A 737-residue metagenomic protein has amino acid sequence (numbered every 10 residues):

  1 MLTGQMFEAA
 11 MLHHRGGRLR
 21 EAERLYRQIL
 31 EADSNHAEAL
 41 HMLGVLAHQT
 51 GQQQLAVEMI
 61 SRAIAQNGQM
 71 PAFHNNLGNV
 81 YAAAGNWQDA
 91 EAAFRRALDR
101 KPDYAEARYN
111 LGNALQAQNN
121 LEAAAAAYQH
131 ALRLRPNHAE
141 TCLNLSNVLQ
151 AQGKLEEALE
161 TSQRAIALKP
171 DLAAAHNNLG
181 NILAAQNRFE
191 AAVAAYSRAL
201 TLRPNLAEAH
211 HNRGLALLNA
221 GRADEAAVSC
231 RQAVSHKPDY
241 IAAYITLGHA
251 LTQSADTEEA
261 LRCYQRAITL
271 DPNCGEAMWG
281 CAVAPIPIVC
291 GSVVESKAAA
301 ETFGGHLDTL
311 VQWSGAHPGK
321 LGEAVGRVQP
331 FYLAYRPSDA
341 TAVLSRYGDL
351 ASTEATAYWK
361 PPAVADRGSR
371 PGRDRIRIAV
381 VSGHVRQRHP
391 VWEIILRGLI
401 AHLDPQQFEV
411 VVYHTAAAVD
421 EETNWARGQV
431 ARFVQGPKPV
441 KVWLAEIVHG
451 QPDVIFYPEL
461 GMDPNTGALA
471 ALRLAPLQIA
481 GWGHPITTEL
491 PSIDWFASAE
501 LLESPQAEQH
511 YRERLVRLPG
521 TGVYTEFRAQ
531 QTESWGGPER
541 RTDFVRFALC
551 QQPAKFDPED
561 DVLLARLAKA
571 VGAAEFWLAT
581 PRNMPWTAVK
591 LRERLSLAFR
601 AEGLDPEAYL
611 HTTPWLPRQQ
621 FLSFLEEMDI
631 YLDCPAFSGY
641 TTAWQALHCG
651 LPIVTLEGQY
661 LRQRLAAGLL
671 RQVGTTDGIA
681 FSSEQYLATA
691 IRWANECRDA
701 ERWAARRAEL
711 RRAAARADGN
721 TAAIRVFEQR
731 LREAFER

Functional and structural regions predicted by a protein language model:
F7-R15, E38-Q49, A72-A83, E106-A117 (+7 more regions): Conserved alpha-helical positions within TPR/SEL1-like repeat arrays
C263-R266, N273-F433: N-terminal subdomain of nucleotide-sugar transferases
V385-F408, G520-P617: Conserved catalytic-core segment of nucleotide-activated headgroup transferases in glycan assembly
Q551-P553, A579-N583, K590-A598, A688-R737: C-terminal amphipathic helix plus adjacent low-complexity, charged tail appended to glycosyltransferase catalytic
E626, C634-A717: Catalytic binding pocket for nucleotide-activated donors in carbohydrate/polymer assembly enzymes
